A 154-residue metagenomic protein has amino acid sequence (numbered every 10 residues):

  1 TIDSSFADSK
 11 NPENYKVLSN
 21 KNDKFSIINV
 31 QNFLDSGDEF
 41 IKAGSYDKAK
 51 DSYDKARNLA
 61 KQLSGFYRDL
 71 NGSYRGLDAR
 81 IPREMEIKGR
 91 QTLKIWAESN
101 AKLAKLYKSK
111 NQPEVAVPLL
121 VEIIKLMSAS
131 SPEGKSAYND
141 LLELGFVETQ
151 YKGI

Functional and structural regions predicted by a protein language model:
F6, Y74-Q91, W96, L142-I154: Alpha-helical linker/edge segments of TPR/alpha-solenoid repeat scaffolds and analogous pre-/post-domain helices
I28, K48, K88-I95, E133: Structural signature of alpha-solenoid helical repeat junctions
D51-I81, E122-N139: Short, charge-rich amphipathic alpha-helical segments embedded in non-transmembrane helical bundles/solenoids
